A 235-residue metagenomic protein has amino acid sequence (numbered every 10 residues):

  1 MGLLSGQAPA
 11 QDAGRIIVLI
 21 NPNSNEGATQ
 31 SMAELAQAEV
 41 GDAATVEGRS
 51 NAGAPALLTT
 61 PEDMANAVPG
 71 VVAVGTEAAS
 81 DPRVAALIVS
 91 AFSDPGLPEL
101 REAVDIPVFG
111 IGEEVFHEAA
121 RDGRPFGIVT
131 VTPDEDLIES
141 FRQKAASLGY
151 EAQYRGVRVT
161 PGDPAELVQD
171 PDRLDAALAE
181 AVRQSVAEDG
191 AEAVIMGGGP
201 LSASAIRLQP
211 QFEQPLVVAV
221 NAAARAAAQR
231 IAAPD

Functional and structural regions predicted by a protein language model:
I16-V40: N-terminal beta1-alpha1 ligand-phosphate binding loop
L19-I20, R83-A91, I128, G190-G198: Periplasmic-binding protein-like
G27, A120-R158, Q229-D235: Short, glycine-/small-residue-rich phosphate/pyrophosphate-handling segment
G48-A73, A165-D170: N-terminal beta-loop-helix "entrance" segment that forms/cooperates in small-molecule cofactor or anionic ligand
N66-A103, G198-I206: Beta-alpha junction/loop-to-helix N-cap segments that form part of ligand/metal-binding clefts
R101-D122, Q209-A224: Short, acidic/small-residue loops that bind anionic groups at enzyme active sites
T132-E135, R142-G197: Active-site rim beta-loop-alpha module in soluble metabolic enzymes
